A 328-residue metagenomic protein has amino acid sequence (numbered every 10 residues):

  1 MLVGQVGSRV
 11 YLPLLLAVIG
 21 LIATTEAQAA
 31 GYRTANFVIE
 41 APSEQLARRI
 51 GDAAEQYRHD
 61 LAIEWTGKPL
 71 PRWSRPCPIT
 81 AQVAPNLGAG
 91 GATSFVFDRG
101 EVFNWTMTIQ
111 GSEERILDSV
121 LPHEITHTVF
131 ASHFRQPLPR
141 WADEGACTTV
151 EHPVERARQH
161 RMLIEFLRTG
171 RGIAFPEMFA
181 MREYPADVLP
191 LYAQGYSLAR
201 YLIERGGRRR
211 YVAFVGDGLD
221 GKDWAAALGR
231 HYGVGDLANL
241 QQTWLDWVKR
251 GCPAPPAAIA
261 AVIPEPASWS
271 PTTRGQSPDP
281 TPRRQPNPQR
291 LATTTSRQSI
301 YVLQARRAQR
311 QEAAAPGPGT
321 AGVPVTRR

Functional and structural regions predicted by a protein language model:
M1, A62-P69, E155, G207 (+1 more regions): Secondary-structure transition/hinge residues
M1-S8: N-terminal secretory signal peptides that target proteins for export/translocation
Y11-A23: Bacterial N-terminal signal peptides
Q28-P139, M181, G195, W224-A227: Juxtacatalytic substrate-recognition/specificity segment
T93-N104, S112-I116, H133-T281, N287: Acidic/His/Gly-enriched intrinsically disordered linker/tail segments that often contain short helix/coil "MoRF-like"
T128, G145, E165-T169, S299 (+1 more regions): Active-site-flanking segments in enzyme catalytic domains
P264-R328: Non-catalytic terminal regions of proteins
